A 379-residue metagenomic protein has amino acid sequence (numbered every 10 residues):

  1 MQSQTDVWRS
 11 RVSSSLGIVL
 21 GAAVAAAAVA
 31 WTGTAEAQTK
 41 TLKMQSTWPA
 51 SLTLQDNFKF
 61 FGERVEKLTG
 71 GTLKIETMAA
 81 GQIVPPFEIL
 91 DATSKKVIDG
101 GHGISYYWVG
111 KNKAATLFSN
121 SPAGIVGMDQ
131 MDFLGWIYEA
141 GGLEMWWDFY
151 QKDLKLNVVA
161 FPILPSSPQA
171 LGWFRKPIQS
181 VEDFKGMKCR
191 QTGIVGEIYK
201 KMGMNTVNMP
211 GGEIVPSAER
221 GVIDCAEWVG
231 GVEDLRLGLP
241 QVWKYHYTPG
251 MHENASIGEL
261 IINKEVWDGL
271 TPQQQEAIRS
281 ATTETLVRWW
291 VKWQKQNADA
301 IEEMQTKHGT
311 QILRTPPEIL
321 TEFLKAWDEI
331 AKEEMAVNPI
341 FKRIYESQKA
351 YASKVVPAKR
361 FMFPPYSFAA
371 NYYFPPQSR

Functional and structural regions predicted by a protein language model:
Q2-G21: Bacterial N-terminal signal peptides that target proteins for export
T5-V7, E36-T39: General helical secondary-structure elements
L20, V24-V29: Hydrophobic core
G21-A22, Q38-F133, F149-R379: N-terminal secretory/targeting leader peptides
V29-A37: Sec/Tat signal peptide C-region and signal peptidase I cleavage site
W136: A short, highly charged nucleic-acid-interacting micro-segment common to nuclease and nuclease-linked defense proteins
A140-M145: Core domains of carbohydrate- and sulfate-ester-processing enzymes
